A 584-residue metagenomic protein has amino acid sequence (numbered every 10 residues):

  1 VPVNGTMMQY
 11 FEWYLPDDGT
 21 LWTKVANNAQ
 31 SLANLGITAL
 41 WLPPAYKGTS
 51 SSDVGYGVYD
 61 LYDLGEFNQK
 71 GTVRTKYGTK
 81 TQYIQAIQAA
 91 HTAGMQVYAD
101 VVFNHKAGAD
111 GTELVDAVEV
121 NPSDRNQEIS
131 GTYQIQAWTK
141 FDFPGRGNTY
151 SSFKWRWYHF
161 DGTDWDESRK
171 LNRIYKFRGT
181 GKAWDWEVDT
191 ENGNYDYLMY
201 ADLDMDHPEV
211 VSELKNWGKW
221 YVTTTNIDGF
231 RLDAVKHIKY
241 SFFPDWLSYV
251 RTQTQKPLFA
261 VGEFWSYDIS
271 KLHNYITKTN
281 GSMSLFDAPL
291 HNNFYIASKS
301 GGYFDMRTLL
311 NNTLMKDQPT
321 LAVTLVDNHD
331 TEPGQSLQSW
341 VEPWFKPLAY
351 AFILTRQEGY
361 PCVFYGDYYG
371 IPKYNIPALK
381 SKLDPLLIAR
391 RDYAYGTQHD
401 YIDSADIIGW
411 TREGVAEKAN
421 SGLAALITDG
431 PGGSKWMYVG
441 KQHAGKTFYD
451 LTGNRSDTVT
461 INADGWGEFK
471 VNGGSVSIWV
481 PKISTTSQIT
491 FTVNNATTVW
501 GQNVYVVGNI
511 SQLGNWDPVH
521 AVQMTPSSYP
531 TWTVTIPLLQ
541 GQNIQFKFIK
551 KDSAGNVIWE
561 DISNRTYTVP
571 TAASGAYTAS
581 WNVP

Functional and structural regions predicted by a protein language model:
V1-G19, L198-A201: Boundary/entry segment of secreted carbohydrate-active catalytic domains
V1-P2, V480-T490, A573-P584: Low-complexity, Pro/Thr/Ser/Gly/Ala-rich linker/spacer regions in secreted, extracellular modular proteins
P2-M8, K24, A29-S31, I37 (+6 more regions): Active-site-proximal helices and loops of the catalytic beta/alpha 8
V120-N194: Core domains of carbohydrate- and sulfate-ester-processing enzymes
K182-T224, V235: Active-site-adjacent "subsite" loops/lids of carbohydrate-active enzymes
I461-W466, K470, K551-P584: Structured interaction patches on ligand/partner-binding surfaces of diverse proteins
S477, Q542-F546: Exposed beta-strand face motif in extracellular beta-rich ectodomains
N495-N543, K551-P570: Aromatic-rich carbohydrate-binding modules that target alpha-glucans
